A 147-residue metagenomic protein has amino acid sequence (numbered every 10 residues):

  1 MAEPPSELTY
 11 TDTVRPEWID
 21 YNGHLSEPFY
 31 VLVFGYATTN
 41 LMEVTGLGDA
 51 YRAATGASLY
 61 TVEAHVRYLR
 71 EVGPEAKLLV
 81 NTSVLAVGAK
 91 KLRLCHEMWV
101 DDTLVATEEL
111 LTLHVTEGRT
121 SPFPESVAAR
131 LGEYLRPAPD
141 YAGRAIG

Functional and structural regions predicted by a protein language model:
A2-T61, V115-G147: Hot-dog-fold acyl-thioester-processing enzymes
T9-T11, C95, T107-L111: Well-ordered beta-strand positions in beta-sheet-rich domains
E17, L69, R93-C95, I146: Small/flexible residues
E17-I19, E71, V87, D101 (+1 more regions): Generic structural motif
L41-K91, T107, L113: Hydrophobic beta-strand-centered segment that forms part of the acyl-chain substrate-binding groove
E97-W99: Core beta-strand residues in small-molecule sensory/regulatory alpha/beta domains
